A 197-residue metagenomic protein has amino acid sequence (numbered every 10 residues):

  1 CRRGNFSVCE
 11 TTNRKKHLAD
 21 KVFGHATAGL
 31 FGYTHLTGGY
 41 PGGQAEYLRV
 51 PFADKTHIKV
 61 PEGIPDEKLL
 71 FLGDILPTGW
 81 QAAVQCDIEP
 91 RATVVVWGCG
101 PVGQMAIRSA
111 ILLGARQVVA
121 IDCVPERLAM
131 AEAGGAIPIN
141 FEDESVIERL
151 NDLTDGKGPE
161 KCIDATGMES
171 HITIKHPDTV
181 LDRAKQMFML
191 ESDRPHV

Functional and structural regions predicted by a protein language model:
C1-H57: Glycine-rich phosphate/adenylate-binding loop and adjacent beta-alpha elements of nucleotide- or dinucleotide-binding
R2, P101, M168-E169: Residue-level marker for beta-strand->alpha-helix junctions and adjacent short loops that shape enzyme
H17, A26-A28, P65-D66, E89-P90 (+1 more regions): Domain-wide signal for the mature, well-folded portions of proteins, strongly enriched in nucleus-encoded organellar
H57-E144, E148, I163: Mid-domain Rossmann-like dinucleotide-binding core that forms the NAD(H)/NADP(H) cofactor-binding site
A115, A133, A165-V197: Glycine-rich phosphate-binding loop and adjacent beta-alpha segment of Rossmann(oid) nucleotide-cofactor-binding
V146-D152, I172: Short conserved loop adjoining the S-adenosyl-L-methionine
L153-K161: A glycine-rich helix->loop->beta "capping" turn within Rossmann-like NAD(P)(H)-dependent oxidoreductase domains
